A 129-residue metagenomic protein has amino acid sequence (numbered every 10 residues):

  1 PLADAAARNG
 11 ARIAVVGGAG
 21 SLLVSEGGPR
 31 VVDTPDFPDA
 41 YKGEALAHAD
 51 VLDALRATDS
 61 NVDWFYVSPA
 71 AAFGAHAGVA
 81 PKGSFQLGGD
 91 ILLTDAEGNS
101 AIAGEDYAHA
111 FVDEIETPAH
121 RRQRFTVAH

Functional and structural regions predicted by a protein language model:
P1-N9: NAD(P)H-binding glycine-rich loop region in Rossmannoid oxidoreductase-like domains and their noncatalytic homologs
N9-I13, A19-H129: Oxidoreductase cofactor-interface core, primarily capturing Rossmann-like NAD(P)-dependent enzymes
